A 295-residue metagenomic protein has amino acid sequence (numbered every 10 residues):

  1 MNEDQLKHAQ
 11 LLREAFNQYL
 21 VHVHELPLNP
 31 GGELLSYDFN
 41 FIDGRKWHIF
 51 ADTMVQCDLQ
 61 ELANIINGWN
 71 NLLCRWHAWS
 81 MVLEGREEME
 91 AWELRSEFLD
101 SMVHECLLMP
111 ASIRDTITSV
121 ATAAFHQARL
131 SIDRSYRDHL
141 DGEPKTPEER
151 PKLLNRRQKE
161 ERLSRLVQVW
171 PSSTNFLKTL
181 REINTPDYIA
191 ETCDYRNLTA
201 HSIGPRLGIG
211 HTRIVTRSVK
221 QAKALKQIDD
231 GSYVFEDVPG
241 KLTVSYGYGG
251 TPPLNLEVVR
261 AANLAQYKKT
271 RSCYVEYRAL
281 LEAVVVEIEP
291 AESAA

Functional and structural regions predicted by a protein language model:
M1-L59, A63, D138, E148-A295: Acidic, Ser/Thr/Gly/Pro-rich intrinsically disordered interaction regions
L20, H24, N67, C74 (+2 more regions): Alpha-helical repeat scaffolds in large eukaryotic proteins
A51-L94: Long, hydrophobic/aromatic-enriched structural stretches that serve as scaffold segments
L72, W92-M102, C106-P110, R114-K178 (+2 more regions): Helix-loop junctions and short alpha-helical segments
H77-S80, E84-E87, R114-A128, A200-L207 (+2 more regions): Long, hydrophobic, amphipathic alpha-helical segments used as structural scaffolds
